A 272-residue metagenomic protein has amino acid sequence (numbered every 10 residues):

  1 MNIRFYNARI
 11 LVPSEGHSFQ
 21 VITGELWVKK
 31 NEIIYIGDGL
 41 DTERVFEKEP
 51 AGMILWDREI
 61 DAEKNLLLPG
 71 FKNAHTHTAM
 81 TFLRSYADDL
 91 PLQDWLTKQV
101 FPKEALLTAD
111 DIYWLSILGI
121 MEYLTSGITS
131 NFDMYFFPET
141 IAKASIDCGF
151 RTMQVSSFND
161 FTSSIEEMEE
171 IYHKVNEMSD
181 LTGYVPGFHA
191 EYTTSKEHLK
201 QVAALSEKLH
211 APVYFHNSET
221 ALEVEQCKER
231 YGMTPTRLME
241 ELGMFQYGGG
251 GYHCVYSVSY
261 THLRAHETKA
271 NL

Functional and structural regions predicted by a protein language model:
M1-P50: N-terminal metal-binding scaffold of metallo-dependent hydrolase/deaminase domains
I3-N7, R44-Q93, I117, M121-T125: Replace "His-x-His-based motif
A8, L26, N31, K64 (+4 more regions): Divalent metal-coordination and catalytic microenvironments
R84-G149, E169-M178: Alpha-helical scaffold segments that flank or form the walls of functional sites
T140-Y252: Metal-coordinating catalytic core of metallo-dependent amide/deamination hydrolases
S257-S259: Acidic, proline/serine/threonine- and glycine-rich low-complexity intrinsically disordered segments
T261-T268: Conserved small/polar residues in nucleotide/adenosyl-binding loops
